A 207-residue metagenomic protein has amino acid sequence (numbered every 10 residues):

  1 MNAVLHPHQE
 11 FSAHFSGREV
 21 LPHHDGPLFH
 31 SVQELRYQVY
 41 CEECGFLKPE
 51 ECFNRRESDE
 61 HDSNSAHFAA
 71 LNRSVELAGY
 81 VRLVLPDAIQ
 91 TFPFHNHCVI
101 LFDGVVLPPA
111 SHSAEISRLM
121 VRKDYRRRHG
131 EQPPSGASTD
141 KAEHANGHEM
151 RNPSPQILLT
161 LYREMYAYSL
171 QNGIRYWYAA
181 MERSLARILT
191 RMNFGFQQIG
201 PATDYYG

Functional and structural regions predicted by a protein language model:
V4-R56, H67-L71, L77: Short amphipathic alpha-helix that is part of the acyltransferase structural core
R18-H30, S63-V75, N96-S117: Generic detector of contiguous secondary-structure segments
C52-H61, S184-R187: Beta-rich nucleic-acid/ligand-interaction surfaces
S58-F68, Q90-T91: A short helix-loop-beta-strand connector motif used in the catalytic cores of GNAT acetyltransferases and, in some
V75-E76, I174: Coil-to-beta-strand transition motifs
Y80: Short glycine-/small-residue motifs
P86-G207: Acyl-donor binding region in acyl/amide transferases
